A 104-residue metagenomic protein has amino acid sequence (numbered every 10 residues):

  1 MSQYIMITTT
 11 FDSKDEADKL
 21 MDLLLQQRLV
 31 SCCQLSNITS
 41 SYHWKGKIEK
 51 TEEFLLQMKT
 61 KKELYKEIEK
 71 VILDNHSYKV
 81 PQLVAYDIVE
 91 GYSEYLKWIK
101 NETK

Functional and structural regions predicted by a protein language model:
M1-K104: Positively charged, small/polar-rich N-terminal and surface patches that mediate targeting and assembly and bind
